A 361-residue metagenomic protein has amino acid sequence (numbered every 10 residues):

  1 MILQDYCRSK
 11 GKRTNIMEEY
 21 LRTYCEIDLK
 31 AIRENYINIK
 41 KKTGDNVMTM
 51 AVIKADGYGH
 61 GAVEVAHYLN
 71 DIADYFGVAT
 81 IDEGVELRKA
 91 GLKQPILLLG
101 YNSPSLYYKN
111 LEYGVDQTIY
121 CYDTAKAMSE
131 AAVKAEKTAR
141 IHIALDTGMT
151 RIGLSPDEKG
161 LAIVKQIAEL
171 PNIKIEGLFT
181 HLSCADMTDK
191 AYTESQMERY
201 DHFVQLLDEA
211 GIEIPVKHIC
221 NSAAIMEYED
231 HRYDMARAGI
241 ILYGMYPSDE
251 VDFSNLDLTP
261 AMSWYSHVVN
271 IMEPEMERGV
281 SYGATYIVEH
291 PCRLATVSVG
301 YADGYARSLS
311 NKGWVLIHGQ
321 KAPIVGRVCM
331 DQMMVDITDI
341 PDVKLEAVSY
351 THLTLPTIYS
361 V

Functional and structural regions predicted by a protein language model:
L3-I16: Short, Lys/Arg-enriched N-terminal segments with co-localized hydrophobic residues within the first ~10-30 amino acids
E18-E26, R33-E34, G44-H218: Active-site-proximal beta-alpha core segment in soluble small-molecule metabolic enzymes
M197-H290: Anionic-ligand-binding alpha/beta catalytic cores of soluble enzymes and soluble regulatory domains that recognize
E289-P291, Q320-M330: Short, basic/aromatic beta-hairpin or loop at an interaction surface
V297-G304, K312, D336-I340: A structural micro-motif recognizing beta-strand termini and the immediately following turn/loop segments
S308-W314, R327-M330, M334: Compact, glycine-rich, soluble single-domain proteins
L345-V348: Loop/turn positions that initiate beta-strands
H352-V361: Single conserved hydrophobic/aromatic residue that forms the stacking wall/gate of nucleotide- or nucleobase-binding
